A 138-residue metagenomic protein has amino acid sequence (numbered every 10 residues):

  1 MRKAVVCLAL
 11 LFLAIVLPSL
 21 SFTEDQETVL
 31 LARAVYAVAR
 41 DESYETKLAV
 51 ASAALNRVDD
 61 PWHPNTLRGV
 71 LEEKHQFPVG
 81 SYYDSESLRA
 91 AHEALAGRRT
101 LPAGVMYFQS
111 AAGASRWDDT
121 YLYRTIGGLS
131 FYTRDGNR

Functional and structural regions predicted by a protein language model:
K3-V5, A9-D25: Bacterial Sec-dependent signal peptides at the C-terminal "C-region" and cleavage site
S21-R138: Bacterial extracytoplasmic/cell-wall-associated proteins, especially those involved in peptidoglycan
